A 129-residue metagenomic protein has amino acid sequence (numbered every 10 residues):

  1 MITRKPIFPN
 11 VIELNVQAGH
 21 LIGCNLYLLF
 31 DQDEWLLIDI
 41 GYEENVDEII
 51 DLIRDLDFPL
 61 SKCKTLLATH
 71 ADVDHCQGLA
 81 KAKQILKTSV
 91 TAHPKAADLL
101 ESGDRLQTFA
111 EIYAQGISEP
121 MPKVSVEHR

Functional and structural regions predicted by a protein language model:
I2-L56: Conserved beta-strand hairpin/beta-sheet module of binuclear metal-dependent hydrolase folds, prominently
R54-R129: Active-site HxH/HxHxD metal-binding segment of metal-dependent hydrolases
